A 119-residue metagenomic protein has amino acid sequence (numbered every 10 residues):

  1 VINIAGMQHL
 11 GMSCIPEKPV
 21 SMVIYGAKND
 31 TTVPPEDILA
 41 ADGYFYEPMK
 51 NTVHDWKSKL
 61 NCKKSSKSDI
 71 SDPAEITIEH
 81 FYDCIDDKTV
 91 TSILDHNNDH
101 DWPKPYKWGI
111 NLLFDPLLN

Functional and structural regions predicted by a protein language model:
V1-M7, V20-V23: A conserved short beta-strand
I4-M12, H80: Substrate-access "cap/lid" subdomains that shape and gate the entrance to catalytic or ligand-binding pockets
M12-E17, P34-I38, K104-K107: Short, solvent-exposed loop/turn and secondary-structure capping segments
S13-T31: Short N-terminal signal/transit or membrane-insertion segments and the immediately adjacent low-complexity/disordered
M22-Y25, E47, K57-N119: C-terminal catalytic histidine-bearing segment of alpha/beta-hydrolase fold enzymes
K28-T31, P35-I38, N97-D99: Acidic beta-to-alpha connecting loop that harbors the catalytic carboxylate
P35-E47: Short, flexible/disordered intra-domain loops and linkers
T52-D55: Alpha-helical scaffold elements adjacent to nucleotide-binding pockets in ATP/GTP-utilizing enzyme cores
